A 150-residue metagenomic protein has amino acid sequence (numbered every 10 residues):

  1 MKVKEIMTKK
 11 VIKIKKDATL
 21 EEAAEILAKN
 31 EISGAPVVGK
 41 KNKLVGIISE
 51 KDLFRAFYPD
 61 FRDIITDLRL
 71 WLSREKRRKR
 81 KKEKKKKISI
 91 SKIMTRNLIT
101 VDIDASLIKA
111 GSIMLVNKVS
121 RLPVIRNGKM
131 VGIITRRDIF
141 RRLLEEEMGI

Functional and structural regions predicted by a protein language model:
M1-I26, I32, V37-K40, L44-V45 (+3 more regions): Bateman/CBS regulatory modules and CBS-like beta-alpha motifs in cytosolic regions of diverse proteins
K13, L53-F54, S120: Hydrophobic alpha-helical segments with strong N-terminal bias
N30-E31, K118: Short, basic and Ser/Thr-rich N-terminal targeting/leader segments
G46-D52, A56, R78-K79: N-terminal short leaders/motifs
G46-S49, I133-I139: Short hydrophobic beta-strand motif reused across regulatory alpha/beta modules
F54-L70, F140-I150: A short, polar/charged loop-to-alpha-helix boundary motif
N117, R121, R136-E147: Gly/Ser-rich helix-loop-strand patches that form or flank binding pockets for ribonucleotide-derived cofactors
